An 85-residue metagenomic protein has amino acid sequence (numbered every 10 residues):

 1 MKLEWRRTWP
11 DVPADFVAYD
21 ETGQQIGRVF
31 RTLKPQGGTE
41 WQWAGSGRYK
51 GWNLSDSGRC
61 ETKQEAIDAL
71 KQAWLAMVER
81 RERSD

Functional and structural regions predicted by a protein language model:
M1-Q42, I67-D68, L75-M77, R83-S84: Short N-terminal "domain-start" leader segments that mark the transition from disordered tails or signal peptides into
G47-E65, E79: A short, exposed loop/beta-hairpin motif centered on an aromatic-Gly-Thr core
G51, L70-A73: Aromatic-residue detector
